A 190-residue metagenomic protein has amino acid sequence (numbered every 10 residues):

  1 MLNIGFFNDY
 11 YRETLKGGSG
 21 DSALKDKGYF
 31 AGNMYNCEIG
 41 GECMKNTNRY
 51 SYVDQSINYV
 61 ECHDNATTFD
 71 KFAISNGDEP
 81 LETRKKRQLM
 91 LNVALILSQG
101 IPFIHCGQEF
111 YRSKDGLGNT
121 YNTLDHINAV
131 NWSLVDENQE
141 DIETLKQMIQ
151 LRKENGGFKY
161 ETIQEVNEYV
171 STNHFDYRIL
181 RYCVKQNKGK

Functional and structural regions predicted by a protein language model:
M1-C106, F110-Y111, I163, V170 (+2 more regions): Conserved alpha/beta catalytic core and glycan-binding cleft of carbohydrate-active enzymes
T68-D70, D115-T120: Cytochrome P450 core scaffold surrounding the K-helix E-X-X-R motif and the conserved "meander" helix-loop region
G100-L117, I127-G189: Glycan-recognition and catalytic regions of carbohydrate-active enzymes
